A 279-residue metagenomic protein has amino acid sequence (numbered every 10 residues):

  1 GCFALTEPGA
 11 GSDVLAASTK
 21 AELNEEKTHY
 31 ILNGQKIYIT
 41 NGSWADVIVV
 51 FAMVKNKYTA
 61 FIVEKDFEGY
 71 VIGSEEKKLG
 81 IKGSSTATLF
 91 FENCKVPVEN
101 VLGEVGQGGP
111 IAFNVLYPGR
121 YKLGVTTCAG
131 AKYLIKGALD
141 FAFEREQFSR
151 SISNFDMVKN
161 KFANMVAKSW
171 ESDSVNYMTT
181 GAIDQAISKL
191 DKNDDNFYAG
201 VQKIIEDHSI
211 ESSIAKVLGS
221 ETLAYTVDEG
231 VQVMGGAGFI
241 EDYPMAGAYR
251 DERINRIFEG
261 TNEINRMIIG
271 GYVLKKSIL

Functional and structural regions predicted by a protein language model:
G1-T6: A short, Trp-centered hydrophobic/proline-enriched beta-strand micro-motif
G9-S12, Y38-N41, M53, K78-S85: Short Gly/Pro-enriched turn/cap motifs at secondary-structure boundaries
V14-A16, S43-A45, K55-N56, S84-T86 (+3 more regions): Short, solvent-exposed loop/turn segments at the edges of secondary structure
A16, E68-P97: Flexible, small-/acidic-enriched active-site or ligand-binding loops
T19-L23: A structural signal for short hydrophobic beta-strand segments in well-ordered beta-sheet cores
T28-I72: A short core secondary-structure module
T88-F90, V115-L279: Alpha-helical interface subdomain recognition
E92-I111: Long, acidic (Asp/Glu-rich), low-complexity accessory segments flanking structured domains
